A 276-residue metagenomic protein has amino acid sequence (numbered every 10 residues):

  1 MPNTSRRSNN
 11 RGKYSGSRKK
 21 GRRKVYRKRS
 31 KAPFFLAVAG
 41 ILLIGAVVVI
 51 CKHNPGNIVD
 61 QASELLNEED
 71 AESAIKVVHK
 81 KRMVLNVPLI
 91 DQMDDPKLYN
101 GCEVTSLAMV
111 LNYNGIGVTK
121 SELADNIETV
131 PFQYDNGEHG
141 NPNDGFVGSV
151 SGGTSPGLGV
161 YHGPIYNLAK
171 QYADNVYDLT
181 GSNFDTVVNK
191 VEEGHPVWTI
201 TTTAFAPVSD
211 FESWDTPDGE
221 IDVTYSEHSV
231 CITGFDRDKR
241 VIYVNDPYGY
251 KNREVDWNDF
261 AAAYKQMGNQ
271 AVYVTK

Functional and structural regions predicted by a protein language model:
M1-S30: N-terminal targeting leaders characterized by basic, low-complexity, disordered sequences that direct proteins
G21-R22, R29-G163, T203-F205, D210-S213 (+1 more regions): Active-site-adjacent structural segments surrounding the nucleophilic cysteine of cysteine proteases and isopeptidases
L98, E103-L107, T119, L123 (+5 more regions): Stable alpha-helical elements in mature extracytoplasmic
L98, H195, S226-H228, R240: Envelope-exposed proteins and targeting segments
T105-G117, N126-Q133, L168-N175, N189-E193 (+2 more regions): Structured segments of extracytoplasmic/periplasmic soluble domains in secreted or envelope-associated proteins
L107, N126-I127, G181-S182, I200-A204 (+2 more regions): Active-site-proximal beta-strand/loop segments in catalytic clefts of secreted hydrolases
G140-S226, F235, V274-T275: Predominantly the structural core of cysteine protease catalytic domains
S213-P217, I221-T224, T233-K276: Noncatalytic regulatory segments and standalone regulatory/sensor domains
